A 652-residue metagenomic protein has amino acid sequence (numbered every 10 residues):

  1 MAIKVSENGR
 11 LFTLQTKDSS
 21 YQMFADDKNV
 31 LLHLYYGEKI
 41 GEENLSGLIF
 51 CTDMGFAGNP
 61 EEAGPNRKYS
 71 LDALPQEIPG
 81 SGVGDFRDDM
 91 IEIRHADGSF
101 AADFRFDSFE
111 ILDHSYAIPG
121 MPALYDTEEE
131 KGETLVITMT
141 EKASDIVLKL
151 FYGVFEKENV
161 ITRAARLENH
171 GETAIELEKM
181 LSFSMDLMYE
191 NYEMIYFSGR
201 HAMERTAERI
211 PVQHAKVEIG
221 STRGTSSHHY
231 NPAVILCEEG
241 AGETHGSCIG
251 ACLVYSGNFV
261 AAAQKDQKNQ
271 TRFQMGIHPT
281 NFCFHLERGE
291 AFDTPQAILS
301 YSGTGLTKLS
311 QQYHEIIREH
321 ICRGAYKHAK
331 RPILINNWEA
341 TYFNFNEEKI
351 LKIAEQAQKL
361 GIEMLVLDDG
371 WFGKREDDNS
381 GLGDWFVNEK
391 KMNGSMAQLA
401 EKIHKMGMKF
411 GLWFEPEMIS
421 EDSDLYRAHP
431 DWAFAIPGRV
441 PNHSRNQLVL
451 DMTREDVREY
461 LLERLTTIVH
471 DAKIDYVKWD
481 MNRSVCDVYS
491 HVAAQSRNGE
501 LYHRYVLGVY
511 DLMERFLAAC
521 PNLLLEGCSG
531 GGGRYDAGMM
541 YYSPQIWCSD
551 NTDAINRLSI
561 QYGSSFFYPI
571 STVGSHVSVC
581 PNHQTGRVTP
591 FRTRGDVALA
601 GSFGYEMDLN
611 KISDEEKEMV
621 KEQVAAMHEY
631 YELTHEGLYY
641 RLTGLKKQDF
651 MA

Functional and structural regions predicted by a protein language model:
M1-I3, E606-A652: Glycan-recognition and catalytic regions of carbohydrate-active enzymes
V5, R10-T13, K17, Y21 (+2 more regions): Polysaccharide-binding surfaces and accessory modules of carbohydrate-active proteins
E92, S99-F106, F284-G303: Short Pro-Gly-centered flexible turn/kink motifs
K330-P332, E339-F343, F386-E389, K409 (+1 more regions): Active-site-adjacent "subsite" loops/lids of carbohydrate-active enzymes
K349-F372: Catalytic domains of carbohydrate-active enzymes, especially glycoside hydrolases
Q356, L360, L450-D480, G508 (+1 more regions): An active-site-proximal structural segment forming one wall of the substrate-binding cleft that immediately precedes
G373-Y426, E514-N522: Acidic/aromatic-lined carbohydrate-recognition and catalytic surfaces of CAZymes acting on diverse glycans
S420, L425-E459, H503-N610: Glycan-recognition surfaces
